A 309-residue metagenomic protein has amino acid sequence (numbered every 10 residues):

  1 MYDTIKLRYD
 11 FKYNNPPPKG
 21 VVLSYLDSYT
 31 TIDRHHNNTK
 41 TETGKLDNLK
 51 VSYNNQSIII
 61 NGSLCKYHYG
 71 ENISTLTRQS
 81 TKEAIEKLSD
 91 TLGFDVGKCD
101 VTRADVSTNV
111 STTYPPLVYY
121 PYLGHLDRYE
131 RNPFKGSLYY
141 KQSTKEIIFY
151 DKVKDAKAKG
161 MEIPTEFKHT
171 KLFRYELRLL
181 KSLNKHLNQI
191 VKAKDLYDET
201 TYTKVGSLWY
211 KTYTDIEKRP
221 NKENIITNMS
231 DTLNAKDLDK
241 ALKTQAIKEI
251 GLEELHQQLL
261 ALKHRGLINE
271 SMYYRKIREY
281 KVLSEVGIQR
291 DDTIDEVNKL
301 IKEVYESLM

Functional and structural regions predicted by a protein language model:
M1-E254, V286-I294, I301-M309: Structured, helix-rich domain cores that form ligand/interaction pockets
L259-I268: Short, aromatic/basic-rich helix-turn unit that serves as a nucleic-acid recognition element
E270-I277: Helix-turn-helix DNA-binding segment
R278-E285: Residue-level detection of the helix-turn-helix DNA-binding "recognition helix"
